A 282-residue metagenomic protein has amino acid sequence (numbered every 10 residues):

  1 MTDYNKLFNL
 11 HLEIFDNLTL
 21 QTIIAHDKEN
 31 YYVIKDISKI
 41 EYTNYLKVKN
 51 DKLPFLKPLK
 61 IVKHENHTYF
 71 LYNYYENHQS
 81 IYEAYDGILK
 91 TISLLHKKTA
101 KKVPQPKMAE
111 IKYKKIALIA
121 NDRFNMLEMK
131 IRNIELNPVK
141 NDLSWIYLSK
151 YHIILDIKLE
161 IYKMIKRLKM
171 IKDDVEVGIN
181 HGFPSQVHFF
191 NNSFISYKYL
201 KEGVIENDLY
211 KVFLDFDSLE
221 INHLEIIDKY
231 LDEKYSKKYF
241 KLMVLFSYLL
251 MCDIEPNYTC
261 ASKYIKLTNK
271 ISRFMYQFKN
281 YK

Functional and structural regions predicted by a protein language model:
M1-N9, L148-K163, Y264-K282: Regulatory N- and C-terminal appendages and interdomain linkers associated with kinase/kinase-like NTP transferase
T2-D27: ATP-binding glycine-rich phosphate-binding loop
T22-H26, Y162-L209: Active-site acidic catalytic loop and adjacent metal/ATP-binding pocket of ATP-dependent phosphoryl transfer enzymes
N30-T68, Q79-L94: A conserved alpha-helical element in kinase catalytic cores
H67-Y82, A100, E128-L136, Y248-Y264: A glycine-centered beta->alpha junction motif in the catalytic cores of kinase/phosphotransferase enzymes
H78-R123: Conserved kinase catalytic-core helix
M129-H181, Y281-K282: An alpha-helical support segment within catalytic cores of ATP-dependent transferases
E206-Y235, L245-R273: Active-site activation/catalytic loop segments of kinase-like enzymes and analogous catalytic loops in related
